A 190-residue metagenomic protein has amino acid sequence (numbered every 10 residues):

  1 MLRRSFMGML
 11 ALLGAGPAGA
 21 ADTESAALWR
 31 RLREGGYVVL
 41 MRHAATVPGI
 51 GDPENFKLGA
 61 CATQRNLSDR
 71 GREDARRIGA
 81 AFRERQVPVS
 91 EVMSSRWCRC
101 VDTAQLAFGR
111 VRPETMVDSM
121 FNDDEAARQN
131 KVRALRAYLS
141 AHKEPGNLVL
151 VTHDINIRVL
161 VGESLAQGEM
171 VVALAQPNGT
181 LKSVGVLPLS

Functional and structural regions predicted by a protein language model:
S5-A21: N-terminal export signals
D22-E114, M120-D124, N130-R133, E163-S190: Active-site-proximal alpha-helix that buttresses catalytic centers in soluble enzyme cores
G36-V38, E144-T152: Generic beta-sheet signal
R85-V87, H142-P145: Glycine-rich phosphate-binding loop signature in dinucleotide/nucleotide-binding domains
V132-H142: A short, acidic, amphipathic alpha-helical segment used as a generic capping/interface helix at domain edges
